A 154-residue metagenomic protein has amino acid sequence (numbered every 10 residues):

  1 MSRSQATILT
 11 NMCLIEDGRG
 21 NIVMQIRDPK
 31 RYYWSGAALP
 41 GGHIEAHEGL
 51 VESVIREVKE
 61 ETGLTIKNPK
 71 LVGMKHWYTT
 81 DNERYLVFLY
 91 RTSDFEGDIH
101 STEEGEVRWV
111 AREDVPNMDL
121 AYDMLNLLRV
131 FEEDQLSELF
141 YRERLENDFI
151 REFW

Functional and structural regions predicted by a protein language model:
M1-I22, P40-H43: Conserved N-terminal beta-strand and adjoining loop/helix that marks the start of the Nudix/MutT-like hydrolase domain
A6-I8, D17, Y32, N82-R84 (+1 more regions): A generic fold-level signal
I8, W34, L39, I66 (+1 more regions): Short connector loops at helix/strand junctions that flank enzyme active sites, especially segments positioning acidic
E16-N21, K30, E45, S93-G97 (+1 more regions): Short, charged/polar surface micro-motifs in flexible loops or helix N-caps
N21-R56, D148-W154: Conserved Nudix-box catalytic region and its N-terminal flanking loop in Nudix hydrolases and closely related
I44-K67, W77-L127, F153-W154: Unchanged
V130-W154: Charged phosphate-binding loop/patch that engages nucleotide di/tri-phosphates or the phosphate backbone of nucleic
